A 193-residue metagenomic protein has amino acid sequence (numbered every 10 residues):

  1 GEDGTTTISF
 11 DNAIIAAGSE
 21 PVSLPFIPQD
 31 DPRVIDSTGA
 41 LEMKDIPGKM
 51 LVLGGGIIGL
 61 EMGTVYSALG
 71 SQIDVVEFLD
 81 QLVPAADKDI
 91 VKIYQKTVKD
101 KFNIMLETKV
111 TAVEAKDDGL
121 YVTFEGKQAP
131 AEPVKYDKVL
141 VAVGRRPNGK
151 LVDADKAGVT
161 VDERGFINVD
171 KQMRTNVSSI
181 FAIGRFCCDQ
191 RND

Functional and structural regions predicted by a protein language model:
G1, L69-K171, T175: A Rossmann-like FAD-binding core segment of flavoenzymes
F10-N12, A16-V22, T38-A40, K127 (+2 more regions): Glycine-/small-residue-rich beta->alpha transition segments that form the dinucleotide
A17-Q72, V76, I104, D155-A157 (+1 more regions): Glycine-rich dinucleotide-binding loop and its adjacent helix/turn
L24-F26, M62, A115, K150-V152 (+1 more regions): Short glycine-/acidic-enriched loop or helix-start segments at secondary-structure transitions that form or flank
E42, G59, V83-P84, P147 (+1 more regions): Alpha-helix N-cap/loop-to-helix initiation residues
R185-N192: Glycine-rich phosphate/pyrophosphate-binding beta-alpha loops
